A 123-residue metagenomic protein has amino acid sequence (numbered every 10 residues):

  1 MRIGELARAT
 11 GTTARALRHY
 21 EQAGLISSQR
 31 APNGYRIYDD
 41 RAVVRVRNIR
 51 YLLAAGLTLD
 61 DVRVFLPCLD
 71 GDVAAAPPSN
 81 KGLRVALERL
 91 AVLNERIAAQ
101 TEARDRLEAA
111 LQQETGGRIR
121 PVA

Functional and structural regions predicted by a protein language model:
M1-A16: Polyanion-binding surface elements
R2-I3, D40-A123: Arg/Lys-rich, alpha-helical DNA-contact motif
R8, E21-Q22: Alpha-helical residues within the helix-turn-helix
A14-H19, N33: Base-recognition residues in the alpha-helical recognition helix of bacterial helix-turn-helix
Y20, Y38: Conserved active-site tyrosine of GNAT-family acetyltransferases
Q22, S28, G71: Short, conserved catalytic or interaction motifs in soluble domains
I26-N33, I37: Beta-hairpin "wing" of winged helix-turn-helix
